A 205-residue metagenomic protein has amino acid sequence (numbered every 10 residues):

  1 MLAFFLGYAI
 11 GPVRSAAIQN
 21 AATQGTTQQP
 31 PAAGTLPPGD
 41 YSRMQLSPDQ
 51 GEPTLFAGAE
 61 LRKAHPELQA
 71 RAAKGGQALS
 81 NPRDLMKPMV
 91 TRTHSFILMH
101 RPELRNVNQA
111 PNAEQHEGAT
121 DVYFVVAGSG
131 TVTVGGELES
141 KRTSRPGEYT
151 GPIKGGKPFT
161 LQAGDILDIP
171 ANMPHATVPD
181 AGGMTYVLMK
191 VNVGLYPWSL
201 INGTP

Functional and structural regions predicted by a protein language model:
M1-S15: Sec-dependent N-terminal signal peptides
P12-A113, N202-P205: A short, N-terminal "cap"/entry segment at the start of jelly-roll beta-barrel domains of the cupin/DSBH fold
E114, T120-F124, P158-F159, I166-L167: His/acidic/aromatic-lined binding-pocket segments of jelly-roll/cupin-type domains and related regulatory beta-sandwich
E117-E137, S144-T150: Short, conserved beta-strand element in jelly-roll/cupin
G130-V132, E139, K154, P174-A176 (+1 more regions): Solvent-exposed loop/turn segments at secondary-structure junctions within structured extracellular/periplasmic domains
K141-Q162: An anionic, turn-rich surface loop/hairpin at beta-sheet edges that serves as a generic interaction/coordination patch
F159-A181, K190: Conserved metal-binding segment of the jelly-roll/cupin
A181-L200: A short hydrophobic beta-strand segment most commonly corresponding to one strand of the jelly-roll/cupin
